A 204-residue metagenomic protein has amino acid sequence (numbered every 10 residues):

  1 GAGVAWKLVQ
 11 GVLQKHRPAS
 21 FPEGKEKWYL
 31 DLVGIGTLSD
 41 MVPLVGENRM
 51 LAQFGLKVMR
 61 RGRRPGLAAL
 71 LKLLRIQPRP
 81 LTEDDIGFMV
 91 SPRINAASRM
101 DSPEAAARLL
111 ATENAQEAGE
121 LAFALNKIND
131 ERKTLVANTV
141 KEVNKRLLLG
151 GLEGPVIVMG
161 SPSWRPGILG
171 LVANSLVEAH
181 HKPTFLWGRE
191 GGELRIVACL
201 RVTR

Functional and structural regions predicted by a protein language model:
G1: Short glycine/threonine-rich catalytic loop with a Thr-x-Gly-x-Asp
Q14-R204: Hydrophobic helix-and-loop "lid/oligomerization" segment in the mid-to-C-terminal part of catalytic domains
